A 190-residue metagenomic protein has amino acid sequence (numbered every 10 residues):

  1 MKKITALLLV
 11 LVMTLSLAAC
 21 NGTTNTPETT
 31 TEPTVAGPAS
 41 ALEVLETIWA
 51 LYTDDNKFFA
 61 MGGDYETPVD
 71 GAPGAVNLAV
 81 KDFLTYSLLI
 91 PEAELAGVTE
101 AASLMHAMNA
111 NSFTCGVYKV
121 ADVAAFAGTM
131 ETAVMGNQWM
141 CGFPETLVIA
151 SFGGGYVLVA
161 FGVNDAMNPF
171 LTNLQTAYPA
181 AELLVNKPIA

Functional and structural regions predicted by a protein language model:
M1-L8: Bacterial N-terminal signal peptides that target proteins for export
L11-V12: Repetitive helical segments and hydrophobic/amphipathic motifs
L15-A19: C-terminal motif of bacterial Sec signal peptides marking the signal peptidase cleavage site
N21-T114, V120-A190: Soluble, non-membrane globular domain cores that form compact, hydrophobic packing and curved binding surfaces
